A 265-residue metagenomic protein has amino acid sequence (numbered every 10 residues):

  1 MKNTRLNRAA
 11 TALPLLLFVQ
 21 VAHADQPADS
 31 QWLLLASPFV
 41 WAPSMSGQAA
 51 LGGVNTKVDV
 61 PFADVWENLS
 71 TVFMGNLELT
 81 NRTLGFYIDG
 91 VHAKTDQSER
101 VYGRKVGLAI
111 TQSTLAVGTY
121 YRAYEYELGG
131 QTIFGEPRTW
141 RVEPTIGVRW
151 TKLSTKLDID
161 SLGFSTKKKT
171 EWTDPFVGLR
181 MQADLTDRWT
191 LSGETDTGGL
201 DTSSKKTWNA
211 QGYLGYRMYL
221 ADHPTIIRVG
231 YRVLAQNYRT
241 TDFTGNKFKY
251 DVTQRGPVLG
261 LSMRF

Functional and structural regions predicted by a protein language model:
A24-D89: Short glycine/proline- and aromatic-enriched beta-strand/turn motifs that initiate or cap beta-hairpins
D25-W32, Y124-R141, T186-W189, Y219-T225: Short loop/turn motifs that connect adjacent beta-strands in outer-membrane beta-barrel proteins
S30-W32, L69-F73, T111-L115, W140 (+3 more regions): Residues that define the transmembrane beta-barrel architecture of outer-membrane proteins
L34-P38, G75, R82-I88, V117 (+7 more regions): Transmembrane beta-strands of outer-membrane beta-barrel proteins
V40-S44, G53, N81-T83, G90-D96 (+6 more regions): Transmembrane beta-strands of outer-membrane beta-barrel pores
G47-V54, S98-G103, S154-G163, S203-N209 (+1 more regions): Outer-membrane beta-barrel translocator domains and adjoining extracellular loop/strand segments of Gram-negative
L84-E99, G103-F164, W172-D174, G178 (+1 more regions): Gram-negative (and chloroplast) outer-membrane scaffold detector with strong preference for beta-barrel transmembrane
A116-T119, M218, V252-F265: Outer-membrane beta-barrel "beta-signal"
